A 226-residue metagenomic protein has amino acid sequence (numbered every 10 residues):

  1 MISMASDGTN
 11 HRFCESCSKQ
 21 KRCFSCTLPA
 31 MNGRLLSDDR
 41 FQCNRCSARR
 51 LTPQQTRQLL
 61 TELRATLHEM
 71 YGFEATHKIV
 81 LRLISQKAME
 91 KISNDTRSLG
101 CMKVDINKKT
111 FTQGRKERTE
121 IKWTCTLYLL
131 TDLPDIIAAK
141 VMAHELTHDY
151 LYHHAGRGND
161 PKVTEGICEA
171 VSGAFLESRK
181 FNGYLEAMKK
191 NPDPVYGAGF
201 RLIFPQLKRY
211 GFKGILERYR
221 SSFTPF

Functional and structural regions predicted by a protein language model:
M1-Q113: A metal-dependent hydrolase signature that marks the N-terminal structural subdomain at the beginning of catalytic folds
E15-R34, D193-F226: Pan-zinc metallopeptidase signature
A48-Q55, Y128-D132, A155-G158: Second-shell loop/turn segments in exported
T56-L59, A138-A139, A143, D160 (+2 more regions): Hydrophobic (often cysteine-bearing) scaffold residues that line and stabilize catalytic clefts of nucleotide/cofactor
A65, K91-M102, D132, V171-S172 (+2 more regions): Cys/His-rich zinc-coordinating modules
L67, K140-H154, E165-E169: Active-site recognition of the HExxH zinc-binding catalytic motif
D95-A139, L146-H153: Active-site scaffold of zinc-dependent metalloenzymes
H154-Y196: Post-HExxH zinc-binding segment in Zn-dependent metallohydrolases
